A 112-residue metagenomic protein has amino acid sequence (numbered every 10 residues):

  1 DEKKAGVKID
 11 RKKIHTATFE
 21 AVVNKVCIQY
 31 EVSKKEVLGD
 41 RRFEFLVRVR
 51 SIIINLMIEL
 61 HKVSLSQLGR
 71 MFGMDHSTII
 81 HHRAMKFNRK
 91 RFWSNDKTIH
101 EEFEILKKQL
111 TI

Functional and structural regions predicted by a protein language model:
D1-N24: General nucleic-acid-binding
V23, K90-I112: Short Lys/Arg-enriched helix C-cap and helix-to-coil transition segments that create basic nucleic-acid-contact patches
V23, S64-L65: Helix-turn-helix DNA-binding elements, focusing on the entry/boundary residues of the two helices that contact DNA
N24-R50: Short, Lys/Arg-enriched anionic-surface-contact patches
L46-V63: Short, amphipathic alpha-helical "recognition" segments used to contact nucleic acids or chromatin
I58, R83-A84, K90: DNA major-groove recognition helix of helix-turn-helix
S66-M71: Short alpha-helical "recognition helix" segments of helix-turn-helix
D75-H82: Helix-turn-helix DNA-binding helix
